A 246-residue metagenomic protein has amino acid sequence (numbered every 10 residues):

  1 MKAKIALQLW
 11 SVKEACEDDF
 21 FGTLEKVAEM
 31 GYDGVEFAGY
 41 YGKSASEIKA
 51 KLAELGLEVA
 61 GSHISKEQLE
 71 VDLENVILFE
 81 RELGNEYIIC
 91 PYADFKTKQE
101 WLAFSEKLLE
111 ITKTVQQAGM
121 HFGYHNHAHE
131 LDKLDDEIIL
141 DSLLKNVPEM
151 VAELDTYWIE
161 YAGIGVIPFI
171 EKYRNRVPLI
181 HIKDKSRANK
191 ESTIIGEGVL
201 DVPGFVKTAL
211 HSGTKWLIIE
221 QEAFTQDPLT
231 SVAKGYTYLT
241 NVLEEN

Functional and structural regions predicted by a protein language model:
M1-E86, N175, E245-N246: N-terminal pre-domain/capping segments
A3-Q8, V35-E36, V59-I64, I88-C90 (+4 more regions): Hydrophobic faces of well-ordered beta-strands that scaffold small-molecule active sites in alpha/beta enzyme cores
L7, V27, V35, L52 (+8 more regions): Conserved, mostly hydrophobic/aromatic
K13-D18, E36-E47, I64-D72, F95-L102 (+4 more regions): Acidic-and-aromatic substrate-binding clefts and catalytic sites of carbohydrate-active enzymes
F21-G22, L73-E74, W101-L109, D136-D141 (+3 more regions): Charged helix-capping and loop-helix junction motifs
V35, Q117-V199: Acidic/histidine-rich catalytic cores of soluble enzymes
E197-V206, S212-E220: H/E-rich (His + Asp/Glu) clusters that bind or coordinate divalent metals
D227-N246: C-terminal helical cap(s) of enzyme catalytic domains, especially alpha/beta-barrels
